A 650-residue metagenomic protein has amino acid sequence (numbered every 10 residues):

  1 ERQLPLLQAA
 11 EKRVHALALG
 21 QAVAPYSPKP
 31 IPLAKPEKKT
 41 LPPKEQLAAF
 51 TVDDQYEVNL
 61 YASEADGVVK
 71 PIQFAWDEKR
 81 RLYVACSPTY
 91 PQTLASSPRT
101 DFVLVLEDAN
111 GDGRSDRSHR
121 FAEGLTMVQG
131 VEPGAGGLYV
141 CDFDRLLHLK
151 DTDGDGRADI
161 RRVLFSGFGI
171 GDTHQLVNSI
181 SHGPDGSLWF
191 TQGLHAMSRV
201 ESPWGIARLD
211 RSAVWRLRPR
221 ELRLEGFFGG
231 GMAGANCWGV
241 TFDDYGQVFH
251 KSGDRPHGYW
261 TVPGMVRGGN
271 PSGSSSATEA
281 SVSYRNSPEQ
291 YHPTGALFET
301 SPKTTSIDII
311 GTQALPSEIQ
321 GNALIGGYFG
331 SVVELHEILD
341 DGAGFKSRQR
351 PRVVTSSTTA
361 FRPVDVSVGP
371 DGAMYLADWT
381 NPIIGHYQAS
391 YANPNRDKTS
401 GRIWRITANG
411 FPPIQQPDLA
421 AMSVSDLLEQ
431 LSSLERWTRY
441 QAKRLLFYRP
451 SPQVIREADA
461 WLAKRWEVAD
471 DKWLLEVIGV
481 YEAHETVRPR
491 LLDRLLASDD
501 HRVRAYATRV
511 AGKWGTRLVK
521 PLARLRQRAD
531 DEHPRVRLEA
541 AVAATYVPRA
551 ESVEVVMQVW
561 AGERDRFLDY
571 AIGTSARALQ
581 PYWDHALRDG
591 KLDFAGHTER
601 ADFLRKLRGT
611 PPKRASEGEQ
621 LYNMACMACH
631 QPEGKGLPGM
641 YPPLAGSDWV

Functional and structural regions predicted by a protein language model:
E1-L427, W437, L445-Y448, Y506: Beta-propeller domains with acidic blade repeats across secreted/periplasmic ectodomains and cytosolic WD/CNH propellers
T305, A373, G401-R402, Q620-P632 (+1 more regions): C-type cytochrome heme c attachment motif
S390-P394, K635-V650: Gly/Gly-Pro-rich "capping" loops immediately C-terminal to redox-active cysteine motifs in periplasmic/lumenal
A420-E429, S451-R465, E485-A497, T516-A529 (+2 more regions): Amphipathic alpha-helical scaffolding segments comprising HEAT/armadillo-like alpha-solenoid repeats
R436-W437, E467-K472, H501-R502, V519 (+3 more regions): Alpha-helix N-cap/helix-start positions at coil->helix boundaries
R439-Y440, K472-L475, A505-Y506, L538 (+1 more regions): Alpha-solenoid HEAT/ARM repeat scaffold
F447, G479-E482, G512, T545 (+2 more regions): Structural signature of alpha-helical solenoid repeat scaffolds
F594-L621, L637-P638: Electrostatic cytochrome c docking/interface patches
